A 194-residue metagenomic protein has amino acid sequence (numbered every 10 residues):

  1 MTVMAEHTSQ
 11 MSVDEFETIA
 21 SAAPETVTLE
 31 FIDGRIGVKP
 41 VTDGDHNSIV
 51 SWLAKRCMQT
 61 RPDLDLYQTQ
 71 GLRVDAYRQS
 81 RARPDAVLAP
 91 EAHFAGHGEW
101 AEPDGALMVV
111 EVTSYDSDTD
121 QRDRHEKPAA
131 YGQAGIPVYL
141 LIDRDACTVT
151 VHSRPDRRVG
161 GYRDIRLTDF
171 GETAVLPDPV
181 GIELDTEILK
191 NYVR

Functional and structural regions predicted by a protein language model:
M1-R194: Gly/Pro/Ser/Thr-rich low-complexity, intrinsically disordered segments predominantly at protein N-termini
